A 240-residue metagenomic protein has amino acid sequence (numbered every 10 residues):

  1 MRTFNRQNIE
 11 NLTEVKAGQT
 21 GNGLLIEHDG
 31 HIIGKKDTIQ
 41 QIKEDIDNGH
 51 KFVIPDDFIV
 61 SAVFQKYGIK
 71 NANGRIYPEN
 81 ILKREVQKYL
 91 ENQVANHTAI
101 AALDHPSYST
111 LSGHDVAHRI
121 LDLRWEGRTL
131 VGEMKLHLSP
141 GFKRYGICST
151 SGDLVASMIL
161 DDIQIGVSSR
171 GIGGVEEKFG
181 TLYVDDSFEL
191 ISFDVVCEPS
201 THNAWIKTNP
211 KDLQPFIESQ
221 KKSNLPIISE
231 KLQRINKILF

Functional and structural regions predicted by a protein language model:
M1-V94, E218-N224: Polar/acidic, low-complexity leader/linker segments enriched in S/T/G and N/D
T3-A17, L121-N224: Residue microenvironments linked to proteolytic maturation and disulfide-stabilized extracellular modules
H50-F52, I120-L123: Short, exposed beta-strand/loop patches in secreted or surface proteins that constitute
P55, G113, I120: Polyanion/phosphate-binding surface patch
F64-K70, D104-S107, R170-K178: Short, flexible beta-strand-to-coil junctions
K66-R75, S107-S112, S139-I147: Short, surface-exposed beta-strand/loop "edge" segments at domain boundaries and coil↔beta transitions
Q93-T110, H114, V167: Short conserved beta-strand and strand-loop elements enriched in small hydrophobics with frequent Asp/Gly
L225-F240: Charge-rich (especially acidic), low-complexity segments
